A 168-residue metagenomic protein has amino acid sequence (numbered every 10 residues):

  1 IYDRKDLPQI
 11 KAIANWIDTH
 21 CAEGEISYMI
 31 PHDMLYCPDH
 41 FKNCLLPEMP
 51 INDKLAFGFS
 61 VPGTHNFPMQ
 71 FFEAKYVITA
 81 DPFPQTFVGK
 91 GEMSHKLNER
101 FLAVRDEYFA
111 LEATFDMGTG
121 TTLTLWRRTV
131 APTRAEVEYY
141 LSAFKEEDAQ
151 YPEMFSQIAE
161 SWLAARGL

Functional and structural regions predicted by a protein language model:
Y2-M34, D39, N43-L168: C-terminal luminal/periplasmic domains and tails of membrane-associated envelope-modifying transferases
